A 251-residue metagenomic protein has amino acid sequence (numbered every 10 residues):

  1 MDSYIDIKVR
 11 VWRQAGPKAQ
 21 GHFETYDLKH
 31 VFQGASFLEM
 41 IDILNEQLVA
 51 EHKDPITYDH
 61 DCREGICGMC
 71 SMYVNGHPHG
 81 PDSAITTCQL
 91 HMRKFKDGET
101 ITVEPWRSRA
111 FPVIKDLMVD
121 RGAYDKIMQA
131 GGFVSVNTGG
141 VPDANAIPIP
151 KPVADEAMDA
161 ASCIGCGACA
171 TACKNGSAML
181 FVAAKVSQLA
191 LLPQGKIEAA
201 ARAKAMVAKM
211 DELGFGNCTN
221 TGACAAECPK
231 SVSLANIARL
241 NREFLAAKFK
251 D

Functional and structural regions predicted by a protein language model:
S3-D27: Eukaryote-biased recognition of intrinsically disordered, low-complexity regulatory segments
E24-S36: Short, contiguous acidic and Ser/Thr-rich linear segments
A35-D54, I101-D251: Ferredoxin-type iron-sulfur electron-transfer modules in oxidoreductases and energy-metabolism complexes
K53-D54, M69-Y73: Long, hydrophobic/aromatic-enriched structural stretches that serve as scaffold segments
T57-M69: Short, structured protein-protein interaction patches enriched in aromatics and acidic/basic residues, typified by
V74-G98, V103: Glycine-rich phosphate/adenylate-binding loop and adjacent beta-alpha elements of nucleotide- or dinucleotide-binding
